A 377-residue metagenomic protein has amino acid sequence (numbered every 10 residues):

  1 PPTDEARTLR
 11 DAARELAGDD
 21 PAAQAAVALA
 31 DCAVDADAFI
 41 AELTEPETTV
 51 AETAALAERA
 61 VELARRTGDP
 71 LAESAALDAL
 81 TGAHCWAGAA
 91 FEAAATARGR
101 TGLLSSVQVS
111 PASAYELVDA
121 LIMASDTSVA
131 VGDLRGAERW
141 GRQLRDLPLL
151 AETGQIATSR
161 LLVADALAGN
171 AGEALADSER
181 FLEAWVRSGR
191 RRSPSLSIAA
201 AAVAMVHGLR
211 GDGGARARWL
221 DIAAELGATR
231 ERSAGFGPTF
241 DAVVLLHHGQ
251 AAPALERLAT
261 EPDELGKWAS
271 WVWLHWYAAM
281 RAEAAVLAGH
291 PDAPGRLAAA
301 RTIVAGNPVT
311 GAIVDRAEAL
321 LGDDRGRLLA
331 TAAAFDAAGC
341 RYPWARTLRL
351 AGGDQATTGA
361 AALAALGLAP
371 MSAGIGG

Functional and structural regions predicted by a protein language model:
P1-A79, W86-V107, L117, A200 (+5 more regions): Flexible inter-repeat linkers and adjacent short helices within tandem amphipathic alpha-helical repeat scaffolds
L9-Q24, R100-T101, S125-E152, I156-G377: Helix-coil-helix junctions within alpha-helical repeat/solenoid scaffolds
A23, A112-D119, P194: Residues within HEAT/ARM-like alpha-solenoid scaffolds
E73, S110-S113, G154: Hydrophobic, helix-rich cores of sensory/ligand-binding and other regulatory modules that couple small-molecule
T81-A83, D126: Conserved short loop/turn motifs at secondary-structure junctions
V107-P111, S188: Inter-helical turn/loop segments and adjacent helix faces that build the functional surface of alpha-helical bundle
